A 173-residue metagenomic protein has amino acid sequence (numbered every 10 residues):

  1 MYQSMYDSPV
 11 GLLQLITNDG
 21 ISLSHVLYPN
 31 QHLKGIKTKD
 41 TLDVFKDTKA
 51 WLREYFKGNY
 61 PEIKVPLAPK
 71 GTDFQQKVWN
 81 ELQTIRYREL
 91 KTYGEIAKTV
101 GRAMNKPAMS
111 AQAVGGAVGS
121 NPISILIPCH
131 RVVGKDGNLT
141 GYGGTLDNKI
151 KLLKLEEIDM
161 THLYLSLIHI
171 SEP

Functional and structural regions predicted by a protein language model:
M1-I63, G134-L167, S171: Low-complexity, small/basic-enriched stretches that occur predominantly at protein N-termini or linker tails
G71, Q75-W79, A111: Short, leucine-enriched amphipathic alpha-helices that occur as contiguous helical runs
W79-Q83, G115: Hydrophobic residues on short alpha-helical segments
I85-R88: Short helix/strand-capping hinge loops at secondary-structure junctions that flank key functional elements
K98: Alpha-helical residues within the helix-turn-helix
